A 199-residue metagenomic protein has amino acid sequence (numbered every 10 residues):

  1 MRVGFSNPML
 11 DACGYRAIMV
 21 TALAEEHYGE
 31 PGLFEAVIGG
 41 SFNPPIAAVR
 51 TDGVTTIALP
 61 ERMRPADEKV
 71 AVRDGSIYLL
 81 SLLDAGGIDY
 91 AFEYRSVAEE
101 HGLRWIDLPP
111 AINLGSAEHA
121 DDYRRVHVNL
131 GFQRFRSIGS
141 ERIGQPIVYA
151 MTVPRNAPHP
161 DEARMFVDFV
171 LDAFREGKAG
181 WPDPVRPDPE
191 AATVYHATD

Functional and structural regions predicted by a protein language model:
M1-D199: Exported/periplasmic ABC-transporter solute-binding proteins
